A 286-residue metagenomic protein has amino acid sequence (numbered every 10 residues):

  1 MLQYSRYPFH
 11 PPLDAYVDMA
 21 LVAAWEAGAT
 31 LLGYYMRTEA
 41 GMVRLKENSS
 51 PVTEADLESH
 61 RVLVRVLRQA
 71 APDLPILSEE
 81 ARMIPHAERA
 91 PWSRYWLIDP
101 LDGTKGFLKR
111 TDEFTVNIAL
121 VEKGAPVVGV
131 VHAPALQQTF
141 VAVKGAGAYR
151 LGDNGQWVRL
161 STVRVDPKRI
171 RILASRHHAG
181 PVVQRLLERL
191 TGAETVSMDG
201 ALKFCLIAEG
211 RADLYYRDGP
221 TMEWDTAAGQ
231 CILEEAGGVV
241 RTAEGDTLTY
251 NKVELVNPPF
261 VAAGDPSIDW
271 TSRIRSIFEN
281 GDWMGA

Functional and structural regions predicted by a protein language model:
M1-L101, R185-E188, E279-A286: N-terminal subdomain of lithium-sensitive/metallo-dependent phosphomonoesterases centered on the IMPase/IPPase/PAP
M1-V22, R185-R189, C205-A286: Oxyanion/phosphate-interacting regions
L31, D56, L67, T104 (+6 more regions): Residue-level signal for inorganic ion chemistry
S78-E80, D199, E244: Short loop/edge segments at beta-strand edges and connector loops that shape dinucleotide/nucleotide cofactor-binding
W92-L136: Glycine-rich active-site/cofactor-binding loop and its immediate structural neighborhood
I118-C205, E254-A286: Acidic beta-strand-loop-alpha-helix segment within the catalytic core of divalent metal-dependent phosphate-processing
